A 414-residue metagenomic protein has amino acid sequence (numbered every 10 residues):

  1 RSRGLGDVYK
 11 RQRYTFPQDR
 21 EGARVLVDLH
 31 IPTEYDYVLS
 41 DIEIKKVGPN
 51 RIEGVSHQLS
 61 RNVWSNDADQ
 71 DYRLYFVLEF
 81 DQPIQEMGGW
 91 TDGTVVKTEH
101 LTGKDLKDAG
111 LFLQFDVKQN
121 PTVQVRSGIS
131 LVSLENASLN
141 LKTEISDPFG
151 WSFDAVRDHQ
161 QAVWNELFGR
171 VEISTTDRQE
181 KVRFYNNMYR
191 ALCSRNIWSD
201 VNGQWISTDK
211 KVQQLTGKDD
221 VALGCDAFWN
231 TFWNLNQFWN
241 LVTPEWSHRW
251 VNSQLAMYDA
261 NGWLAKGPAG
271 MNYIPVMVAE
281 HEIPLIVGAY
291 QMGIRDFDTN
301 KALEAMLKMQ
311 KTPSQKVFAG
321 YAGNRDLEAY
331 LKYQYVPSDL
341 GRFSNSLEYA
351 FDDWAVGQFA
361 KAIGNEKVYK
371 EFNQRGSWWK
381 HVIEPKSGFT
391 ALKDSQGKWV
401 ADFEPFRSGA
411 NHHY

Functional and structural regions predicted by a protein language model:
R1-L223, A256: Beta-sandwich/jelly-roll carbohydrate-recognition scaffolds of carbohydrate-active enzymes
K10, T33-D36, V132-N136, S194 (+9 more regions): Flexible loop/turn segments at secondary-structure boundaries
Y75, K107-D108, A155, H159 (+8 more regions): Conserved active-site and cofactor/substrate-binding residues in soluble primary-metabolism enzymes
N186, R190-C193, T312, R375-P385: Alpha-helical scaffold segments in carbohydrate-active enzymes
D200-D219, D259-G270, S314-L340, E384-E404: Glycine- and aromatic-rich loop/turn segments at beta-sheet edges
G224-A360, N373: Aromatic-rich carbohydrate-recognition surfaces in CAZymes
A265, G357, A362-Y414: Catalytic cores of carbohydrate-active enzymes
